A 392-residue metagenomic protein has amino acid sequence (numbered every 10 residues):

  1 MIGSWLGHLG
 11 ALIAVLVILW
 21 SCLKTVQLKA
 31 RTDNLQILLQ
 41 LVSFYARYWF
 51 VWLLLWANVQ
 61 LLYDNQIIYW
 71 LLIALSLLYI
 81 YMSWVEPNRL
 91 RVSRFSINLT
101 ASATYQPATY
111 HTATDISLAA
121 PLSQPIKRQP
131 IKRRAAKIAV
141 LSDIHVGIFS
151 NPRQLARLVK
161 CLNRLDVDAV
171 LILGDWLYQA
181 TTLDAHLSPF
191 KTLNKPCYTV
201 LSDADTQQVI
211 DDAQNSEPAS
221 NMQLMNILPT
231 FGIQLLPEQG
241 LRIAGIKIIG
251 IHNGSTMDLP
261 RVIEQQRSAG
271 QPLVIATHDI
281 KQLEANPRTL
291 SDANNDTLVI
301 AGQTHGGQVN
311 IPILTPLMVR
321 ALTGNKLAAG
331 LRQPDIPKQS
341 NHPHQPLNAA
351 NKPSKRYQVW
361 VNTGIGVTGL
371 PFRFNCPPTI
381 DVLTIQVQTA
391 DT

Functional and structural regions predicted by a protein language model:
M1-R91, T104-A108, T112-I126: Non-catalytic terminal accessory segments
N34-I37, N151-R242: Core catalytic region of metal-dependent phosphoesterases/phosphodiesterases, especially metallo-beta-lactamase-like
S83-L173: Membrane-interface segments at or immediately adjacent to transmembrane helices that form the boundary between
N98-P107, I116-L118, R128-A139, I233 (+5 more regions): Beta-strand-turn-beta hairpins that frame and shape the catalytic cleft of phosphate-ester-processing enzymes
A139-S142, A169-D175, P196-D203, L236-E238 (+3 more regions): Active-site neighborhood of phospho(di)ester-bond hydrolases with catalytic His/Asp-centered motifs
L141-P152, L177-Y178, Q207-A219, I313-G324 (+1 more regions): Acidic/histidine-rich helix-loop elements that form or flank divalent-metal/phosphate-binding sites at the catalytic
V209-G232, P237-G240, A244-T289, R373: Binuclear metal-dependent hydrolase catalytic cores centered on His/Asp/Glu-rich metal-binding motifs
K281-T384, T389-A390: Conserved beta-sheet core of the metallophosphoesterase superfamily
